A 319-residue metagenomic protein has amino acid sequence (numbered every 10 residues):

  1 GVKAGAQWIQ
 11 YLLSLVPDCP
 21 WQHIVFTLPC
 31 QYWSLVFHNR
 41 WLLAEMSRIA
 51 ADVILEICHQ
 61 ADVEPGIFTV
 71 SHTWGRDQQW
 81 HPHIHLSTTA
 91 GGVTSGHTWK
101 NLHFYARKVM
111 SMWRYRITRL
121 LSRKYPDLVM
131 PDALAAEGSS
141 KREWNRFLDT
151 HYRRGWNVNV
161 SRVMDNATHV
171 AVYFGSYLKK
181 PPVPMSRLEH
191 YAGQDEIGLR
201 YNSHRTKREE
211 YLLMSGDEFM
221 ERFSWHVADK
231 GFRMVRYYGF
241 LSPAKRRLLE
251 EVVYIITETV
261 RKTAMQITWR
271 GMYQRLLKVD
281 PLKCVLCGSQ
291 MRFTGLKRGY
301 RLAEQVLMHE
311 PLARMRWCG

Functional and structural regions predicted by a protein language model:
G1-G319: Beta->alpha loop/short-helix hinge microenvironment recognizer with preference for catalytic Tyr/His contexts
